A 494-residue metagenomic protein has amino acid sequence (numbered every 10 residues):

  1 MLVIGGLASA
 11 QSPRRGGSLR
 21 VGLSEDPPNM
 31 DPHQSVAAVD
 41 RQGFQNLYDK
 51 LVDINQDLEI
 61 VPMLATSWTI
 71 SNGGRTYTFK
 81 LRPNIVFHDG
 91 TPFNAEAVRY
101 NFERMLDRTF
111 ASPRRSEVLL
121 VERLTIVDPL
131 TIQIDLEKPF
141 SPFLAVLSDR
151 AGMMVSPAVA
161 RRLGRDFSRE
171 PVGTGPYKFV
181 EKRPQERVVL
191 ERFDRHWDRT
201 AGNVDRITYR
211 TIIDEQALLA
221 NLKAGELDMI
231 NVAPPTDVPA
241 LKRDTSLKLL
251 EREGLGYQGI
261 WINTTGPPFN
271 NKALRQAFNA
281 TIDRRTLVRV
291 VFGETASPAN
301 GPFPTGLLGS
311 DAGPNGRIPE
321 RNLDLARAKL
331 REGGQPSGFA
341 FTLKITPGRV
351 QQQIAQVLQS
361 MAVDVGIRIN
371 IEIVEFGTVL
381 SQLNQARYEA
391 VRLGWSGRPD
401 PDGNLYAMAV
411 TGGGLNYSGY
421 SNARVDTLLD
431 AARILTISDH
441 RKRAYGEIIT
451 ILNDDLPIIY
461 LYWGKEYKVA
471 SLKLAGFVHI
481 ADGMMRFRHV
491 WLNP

Functional and structural regions predicted by a protein language model:
R20, N94-N101, P129-D135, G175-P176 (+7 more regions): Alpha-helical secondary-structure segments
G22-N72, Y100-E103, V172: N-terminal lobe/hinge region of extracytoplasmic solute-binding protein
K80, R114-A158: Surface-exposed binding/hinge segments that line and control ligand-binding clefts or catalytic entry sites
S148-G202, R206-T208, D214-Q216, L323-D324 (+1 more regions): Gly/Pro-rich hinge or "lid" segments in bacterial periplasmic/extracellular proteins
D194-A240, Q359-S360, R368-N370: Ligand-site clamp/hinge motif
S297-E332, V350-Q353: Structural transition elements
P319, R368-V379, N384, Y406-L472 (+1 more regions): Extracytoplasmic/peripheral linker and loop segments enriched in polar/acidic and small residues with frequent Thr/Pro
K468-P494: Long beta-strand-rich cores associated with HINT superfamily self-processing modules
